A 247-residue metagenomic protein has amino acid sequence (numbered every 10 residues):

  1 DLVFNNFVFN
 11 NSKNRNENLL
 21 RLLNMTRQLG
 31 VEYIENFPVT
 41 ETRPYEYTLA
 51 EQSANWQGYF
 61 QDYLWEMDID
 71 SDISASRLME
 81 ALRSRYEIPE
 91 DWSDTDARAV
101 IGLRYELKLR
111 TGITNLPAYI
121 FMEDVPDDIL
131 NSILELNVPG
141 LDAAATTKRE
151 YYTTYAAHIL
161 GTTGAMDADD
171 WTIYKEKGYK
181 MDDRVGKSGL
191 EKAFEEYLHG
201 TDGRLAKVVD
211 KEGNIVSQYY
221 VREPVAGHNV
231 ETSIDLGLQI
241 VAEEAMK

Functional and structural regions predicted by a protein language model:
D1-L198, D202-E223: Membrane-proximal periplasmic segments of bacterial cell-envelope enzymes, especially penicillin-binding proteins
F4-F9, A226-L238: Conserved beta-strand/loop elements of the cytosolic catalytic core of P-type E1-E2 ATPases, chiefly in the P-domain
G237-K247: Beta-lactamase-like hydrolase cores
